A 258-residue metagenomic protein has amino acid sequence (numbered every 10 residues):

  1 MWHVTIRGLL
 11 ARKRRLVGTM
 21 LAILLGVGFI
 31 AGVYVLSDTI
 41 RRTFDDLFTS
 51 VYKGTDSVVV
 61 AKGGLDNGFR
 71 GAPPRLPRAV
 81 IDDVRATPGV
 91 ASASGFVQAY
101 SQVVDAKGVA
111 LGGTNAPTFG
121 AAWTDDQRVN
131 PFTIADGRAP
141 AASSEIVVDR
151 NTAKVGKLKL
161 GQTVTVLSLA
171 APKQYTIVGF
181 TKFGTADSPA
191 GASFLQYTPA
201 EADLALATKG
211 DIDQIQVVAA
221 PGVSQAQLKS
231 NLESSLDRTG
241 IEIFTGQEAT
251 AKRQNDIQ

Functional and structural regions predicted by a protein language model:
W2-I6, A11-T19, I23-Q258: Membrane transport/envelope proteins' first extracytoplasmic loop
